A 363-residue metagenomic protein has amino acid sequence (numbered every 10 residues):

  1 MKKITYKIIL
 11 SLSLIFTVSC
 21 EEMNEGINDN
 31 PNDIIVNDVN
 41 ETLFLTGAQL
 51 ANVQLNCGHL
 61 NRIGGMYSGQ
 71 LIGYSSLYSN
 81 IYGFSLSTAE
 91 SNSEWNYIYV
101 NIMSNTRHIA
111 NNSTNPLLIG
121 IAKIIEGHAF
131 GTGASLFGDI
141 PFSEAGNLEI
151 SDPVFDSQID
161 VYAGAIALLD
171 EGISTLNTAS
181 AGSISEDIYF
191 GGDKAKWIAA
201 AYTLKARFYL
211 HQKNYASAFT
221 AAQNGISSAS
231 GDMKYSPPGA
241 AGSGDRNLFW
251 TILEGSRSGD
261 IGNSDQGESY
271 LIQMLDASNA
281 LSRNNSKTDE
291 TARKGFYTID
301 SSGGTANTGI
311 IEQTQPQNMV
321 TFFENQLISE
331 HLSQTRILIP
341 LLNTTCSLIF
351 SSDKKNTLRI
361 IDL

Functional and structural regions predicted by a protein language model:
M1-V18: Sec-dependent bacterial lipoprotein signal peptides
C20-E22, I166-N177, I198-I252: Aromatic-residue-lined binding/catalytic grooves and analogous aromatic/hydrophobic interfacial grooves in multimeric
C20-G69, G73, A222: Membrane-proximal, proline-rich intrinsically disordered regions
R62-S87, T305-S329: Short alpha-helical hairpin
G73, L77-P141, N147-A179, Q334-P340 (+3 more regions): Conserved, well-structured interaction surfaces
N112-S113, L176-G192, Y235: Flexible helix-coil transition and linker loops at the boundaries of alpha-helical arrays
E144-S151, I184-F190: Short linear capping/connector segments at secondary-structure termini
S217-T345, I349-F350, L358: Hydrophobic-face positions in mid-chain alpha helices that act as interaction patches
